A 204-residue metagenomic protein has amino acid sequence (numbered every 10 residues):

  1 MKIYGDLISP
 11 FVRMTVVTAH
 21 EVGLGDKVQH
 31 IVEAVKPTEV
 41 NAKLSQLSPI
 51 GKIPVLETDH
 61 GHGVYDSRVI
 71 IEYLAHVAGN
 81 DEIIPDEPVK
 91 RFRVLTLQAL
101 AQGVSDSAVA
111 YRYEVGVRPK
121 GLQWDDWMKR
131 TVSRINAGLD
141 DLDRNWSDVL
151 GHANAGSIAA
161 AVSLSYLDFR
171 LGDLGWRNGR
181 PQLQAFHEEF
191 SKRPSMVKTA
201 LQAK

Functional and structural regions predicted by a protein language model:
M1-Q123: GST-like domain detector, emphasizing the conserved glutathione-binding G-site in the N-terminal thioredoxin-like
G25, D81, L174-R177, V197: Short coil/loop linkers at secondary-structure junctions
L56, R68, I135-D143, S195: Aromatic-glycine hotspot motif
I71, A75, L95-Q98, L139 (+2 more regions): Non-transmembrane alpha-helical segments in soluble domains of secreted/periplasmic/extracellular proteins
D81-D86, G151, V197-Q202: Short, hydrophobic secondary-structure boundary micro-motifs
A101-E188: GST-like fold's C-terminal all-alpha helical module
A185-T199: Charged phosphate-binding loop/patch that engages nucleotide di/tri-phosphates or the phosphate backbone of nucleic
